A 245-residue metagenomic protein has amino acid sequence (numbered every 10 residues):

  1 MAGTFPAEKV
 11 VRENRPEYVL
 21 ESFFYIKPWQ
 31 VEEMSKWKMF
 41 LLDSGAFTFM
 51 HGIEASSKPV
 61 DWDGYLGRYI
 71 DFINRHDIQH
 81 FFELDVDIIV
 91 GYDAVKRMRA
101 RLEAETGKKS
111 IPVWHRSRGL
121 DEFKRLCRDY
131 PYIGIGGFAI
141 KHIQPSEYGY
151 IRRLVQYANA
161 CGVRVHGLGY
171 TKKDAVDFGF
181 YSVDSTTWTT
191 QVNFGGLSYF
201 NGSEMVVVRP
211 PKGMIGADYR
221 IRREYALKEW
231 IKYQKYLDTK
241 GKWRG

Functional and structural regions predicted by a protein language model:
M1, P16-L20, M39-L41, I78-F82 (+4 more regions): Structural preference for beta-strand elements that scaffold enzyme active sites
M1-R99, Y233-G245: Non-catalytic, usually N-terminal nucleic-acid engagement modules in DNA/RNA processing proteins
F24, F47, G137-A139, Y170-K172 (+2 more regions): Glycine-rich phosphate-binding active-site loops on the catalytic face of alpha/beta enzymes
Y25-S35, D87-R101, R118-E122, I140-Q156 (+1 more regions): Active-site-adjacent beta->alpha loops and helix N-cap segments on the catalytic face of soluble alpha/beta enzymes
S57-V60, L120-R128, Y170-S185: Catalytic cores of alpha/beta
P112-I143: Histidine/lysine/aspartate-rich catalytic loop segments that bind and position anionic ligands
W114, G136, P145-S182, T186: Glycine-rich adenosine-cofactor-binding loop
Q191-G245: C-terminal accessory extensions appended to soluble enzyme cores
